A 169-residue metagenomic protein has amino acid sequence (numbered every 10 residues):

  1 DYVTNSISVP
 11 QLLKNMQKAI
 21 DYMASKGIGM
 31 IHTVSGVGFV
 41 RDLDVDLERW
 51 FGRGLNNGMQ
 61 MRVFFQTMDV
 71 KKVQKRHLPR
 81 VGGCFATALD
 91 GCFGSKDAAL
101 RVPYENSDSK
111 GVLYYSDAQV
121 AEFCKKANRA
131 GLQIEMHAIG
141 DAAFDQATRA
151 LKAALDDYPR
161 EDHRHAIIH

Functional and structural regions predicted by a protein language model:
D1-G58, V63-K71, F93-A143, H163-R164: Divalent metal-binding segments
H32, C84-A86, I168: Conserved beta-strand positions in the central sheet of alpha/beta enzyme cores
R53-G54, Q74-R76, Y158: Short, conserved catalytic or adaptor-binding loops enriched in Gly and charged residues
D69-G82: Carboxylate/His-rich catalytic cores and anion/metal-binding grooves
P79-D97: Non-cysteine beta-strand/loop elements that form the S-adenosyl-L-methionine
K126, R149-D157: Conserved helix-loop functional segments at active or binding sites
Q146: Phosphate- and divalent-cation-binding pockets in alpha/beta enzyme and binding domains that engage nucleotide-derived
E161-H169: Beta-strand segments within the central parallel beta-sheet cores of soluble alpha/beta enzyme folds
